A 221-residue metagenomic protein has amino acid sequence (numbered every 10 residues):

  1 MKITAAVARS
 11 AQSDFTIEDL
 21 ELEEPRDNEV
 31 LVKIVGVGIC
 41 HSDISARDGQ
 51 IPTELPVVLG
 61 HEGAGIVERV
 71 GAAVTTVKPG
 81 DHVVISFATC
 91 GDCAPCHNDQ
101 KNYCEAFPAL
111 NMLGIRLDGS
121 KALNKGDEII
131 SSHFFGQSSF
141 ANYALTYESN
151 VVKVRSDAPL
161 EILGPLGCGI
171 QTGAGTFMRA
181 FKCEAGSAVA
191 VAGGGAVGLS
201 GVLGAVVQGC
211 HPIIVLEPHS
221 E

Functional and structural regions predicted by a protein language model:
K2-T4: Extreme N-terminal starter segment of soluble prokaryotic enzymes
V7-D14: Extracellular beta-rich ligand/substrate-recognition surface
E21-L22, E54-G60, S132-G136, N142-Y143: Short Gly/Pro-enriched turn/cap motifs at secondary-structure boundaries
E23-V37, R47-H97, L110, K153-D157: Glycine-rich beta-strand-centered segment in the early N-terminal region that forms part of a ligand/cofactor-binding
F87-S149: Cysteine-cluster motifs in flexible loop/terminal segments that predominantly coordinate metals
N142-Y143, S149-V151, R155-E221: Mid-domain Rossmann-like dinucleotide-binding core that forms the NAD(H)/NADP(H) cofactor-binding site
